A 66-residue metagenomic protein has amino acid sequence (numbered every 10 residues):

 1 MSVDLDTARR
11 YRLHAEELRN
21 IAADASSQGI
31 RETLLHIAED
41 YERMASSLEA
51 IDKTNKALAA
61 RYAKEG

Functional and structural regions predicted by a protein language model:
M1-G66: Long, non-catalytic architectural segments outside compact domain cores
